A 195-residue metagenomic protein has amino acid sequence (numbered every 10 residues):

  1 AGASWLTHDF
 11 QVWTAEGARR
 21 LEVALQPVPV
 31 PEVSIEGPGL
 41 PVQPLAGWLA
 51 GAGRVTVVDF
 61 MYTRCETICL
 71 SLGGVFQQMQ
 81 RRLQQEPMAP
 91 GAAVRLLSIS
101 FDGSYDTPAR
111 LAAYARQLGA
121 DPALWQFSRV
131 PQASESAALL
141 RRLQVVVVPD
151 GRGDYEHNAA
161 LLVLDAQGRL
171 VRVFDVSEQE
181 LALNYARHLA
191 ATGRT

Functional and structural regions predicted by a protein language model:
A1-E36, T192-T195: N-terminal targeting signals for export/organelle localization
V30-P31, V55-T56, N158-A160: Short loop/turn microsegments at loop-to-beta-strand junctions
G37-G39, L164-D165: Short, acidic, Ser/Thr-enriched surface-loop or helix-capping motifs
Q43-A46, V171-R172: Generic structural signal for well-ordered beta-strand positions
L45-F76: Short active-site neighborhood of thiol/selenol oxidoreductases, capturing the structured segment around
L72-L139: Structural microenvironment flanking redox-active thiols in thiol-disulfide oxidoreductases
A123-W125, A137, R141-D150, D154-L162: Structural micro-motif
D150-T195: Thiol-/selenol-based redox modules, centered on thioredoxin-like and closely related oxidoreductase domains
